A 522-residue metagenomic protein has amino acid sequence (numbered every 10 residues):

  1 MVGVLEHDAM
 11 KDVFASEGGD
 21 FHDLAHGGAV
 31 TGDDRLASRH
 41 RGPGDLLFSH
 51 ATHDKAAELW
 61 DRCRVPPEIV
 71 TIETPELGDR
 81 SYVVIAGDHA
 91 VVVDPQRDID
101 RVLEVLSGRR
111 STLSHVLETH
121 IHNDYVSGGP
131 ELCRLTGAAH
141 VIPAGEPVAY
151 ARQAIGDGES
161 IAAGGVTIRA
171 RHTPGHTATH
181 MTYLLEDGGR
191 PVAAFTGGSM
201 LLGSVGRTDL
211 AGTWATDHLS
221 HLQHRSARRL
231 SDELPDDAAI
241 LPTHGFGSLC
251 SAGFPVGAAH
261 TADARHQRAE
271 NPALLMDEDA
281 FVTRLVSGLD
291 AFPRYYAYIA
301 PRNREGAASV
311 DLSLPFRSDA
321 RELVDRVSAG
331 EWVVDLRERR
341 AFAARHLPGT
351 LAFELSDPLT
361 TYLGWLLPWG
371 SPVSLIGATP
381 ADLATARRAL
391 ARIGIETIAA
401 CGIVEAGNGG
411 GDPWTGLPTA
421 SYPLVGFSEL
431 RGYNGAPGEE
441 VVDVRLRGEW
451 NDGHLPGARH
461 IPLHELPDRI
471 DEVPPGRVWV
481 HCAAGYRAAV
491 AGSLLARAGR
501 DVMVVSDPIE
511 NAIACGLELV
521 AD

Functional and structural regions predicted by a protein language model:
M1, H7-D61: Polybasic, low-complexity intrinsically disordered segments
R64-T112, Y183-G197, G203: Conserved beta-strand hairpin/beta-sheet module of binuclear metal-dependent hydrolase folds, prominently
V84, D94, H120, L132 (+6 more regions): Divalent metal-coordination and catalytic microenvironments
A90, T167, T177-D290: Metallo-beta-lactamase
V92-V93, S114-H122, V141-G145, H172-G175 (+2 more regions): Active-site neighborhood of phospho(di)ester-bond hydrolases with catalytic His/Asp-centered motifs
P95-Q96, I121, G145, H176-T177 (+5 more regions): Active-site metal-binding loops of divalent metal-dependent hydrolases
I99-V141: Active-site metal-binding motif and surrounding structural segment of the metallo-beta-lactamase
R207-D209, R265-P301, E305-A307, D311 (+2 more regions): Rhodanese-like catalytic fold shared by cysteine-dependent sulfurtransferases and DSP/PTP-type phosphatases
